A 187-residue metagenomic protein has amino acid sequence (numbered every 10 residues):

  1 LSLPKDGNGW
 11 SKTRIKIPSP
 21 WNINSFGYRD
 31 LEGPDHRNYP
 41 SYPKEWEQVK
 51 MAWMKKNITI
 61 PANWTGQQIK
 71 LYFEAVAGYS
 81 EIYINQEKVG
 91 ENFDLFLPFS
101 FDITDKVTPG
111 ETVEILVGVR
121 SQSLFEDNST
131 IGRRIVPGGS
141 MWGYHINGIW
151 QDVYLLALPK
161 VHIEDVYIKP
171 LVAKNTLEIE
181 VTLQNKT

Functional and structural regions predicted by a protein language model:
L1, K12, P20, K44-E45 (+2 more regions): Accessory beta-strand-rich segments of carbohydrate-active enzymes
L1-R37: Acidic-aromatic substrate-binding/catalytic surfaces of carbohydrate-active enzymes
D6, N22, I149, Y154 (+2 more regions): Short capping/connector residues at structural and topological boundaries
T13-I15, N24, Y72, N175 (+1 more regions): Beta-propeller folds
G33, Y42-P43: A non-catalytic alpha/beta surface segment that caps or lines the substrate-entry region of metallo-dependent hydrolase
R37, S41, Q48-M51, K55-K56 (+2 more regions): Extracellular/oxidizing-compartment recognition motifs
L156-T187: Surface beta-strand/loop "capping" patches
